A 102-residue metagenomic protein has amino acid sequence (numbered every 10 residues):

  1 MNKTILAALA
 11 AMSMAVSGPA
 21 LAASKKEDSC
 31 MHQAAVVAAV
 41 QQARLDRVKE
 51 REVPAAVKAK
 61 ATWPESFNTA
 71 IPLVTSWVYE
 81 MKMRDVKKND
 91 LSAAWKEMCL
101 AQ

Functional and structural regions predicted by a protein language model:
M1-T4: Positively charged n-region of N-terminal signal peptides that target proteins for export
A7-A15: Bacterial N-terminal signal peptides
S17-P19: N-terminal signal peptide c-region/cleavage motif recognized by signal peptidases
L21-S29: Cleaved targeting-peptide boundary
V36-A43: Extracellular/mature segments of secreted proteins
R44, V48-Q102: Compact alpha-helical subdomains of small soluble proteins
